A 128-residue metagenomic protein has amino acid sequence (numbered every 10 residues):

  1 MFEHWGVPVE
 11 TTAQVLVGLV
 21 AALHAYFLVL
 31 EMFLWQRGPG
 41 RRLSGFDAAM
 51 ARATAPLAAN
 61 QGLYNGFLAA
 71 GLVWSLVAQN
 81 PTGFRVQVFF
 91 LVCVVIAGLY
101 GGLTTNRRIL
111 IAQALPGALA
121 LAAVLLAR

Functional and structural regions predicted by a protein language model:
M1-T11: Short, strongly hydrophobic alpha-helical membrane anchors
T11-L34: N-terminal signal-anchor transmembrane alpha helix
M32-T54: Cytosolic, membrane-interface loops and tails of multi-pass inner-membrane proteins
A59-G101: Mid-chain, well-packed structural core segment of small domains
P81, G98-L110, R128: Membrane-helix boundary connector in multi-pass membrane proteins
R108-A118: Hydrophobic alpha-helical membrane segments of integral membrane proteins
P116-R128: Small-residue-rich segments of transmembrane alpha-helices in multi-pass membrane proteins, especially helix faces
